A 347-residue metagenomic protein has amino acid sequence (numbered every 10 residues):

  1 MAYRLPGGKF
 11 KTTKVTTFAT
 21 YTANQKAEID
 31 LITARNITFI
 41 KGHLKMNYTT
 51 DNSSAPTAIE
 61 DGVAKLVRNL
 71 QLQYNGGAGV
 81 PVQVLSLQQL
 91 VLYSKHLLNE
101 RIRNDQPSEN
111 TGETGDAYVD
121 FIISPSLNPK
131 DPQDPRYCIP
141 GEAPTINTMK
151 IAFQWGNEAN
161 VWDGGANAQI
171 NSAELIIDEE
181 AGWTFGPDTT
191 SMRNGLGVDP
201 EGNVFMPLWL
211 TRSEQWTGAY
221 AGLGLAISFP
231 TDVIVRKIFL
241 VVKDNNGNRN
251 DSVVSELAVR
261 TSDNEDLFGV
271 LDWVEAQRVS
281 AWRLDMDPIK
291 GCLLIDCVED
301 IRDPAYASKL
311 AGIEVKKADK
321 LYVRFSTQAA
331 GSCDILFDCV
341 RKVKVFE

Functional and structural regions predicted by a protein language model:
M1-E347: Beta-strand-centric surfaces of beta-sandwich/beta-rich domains
